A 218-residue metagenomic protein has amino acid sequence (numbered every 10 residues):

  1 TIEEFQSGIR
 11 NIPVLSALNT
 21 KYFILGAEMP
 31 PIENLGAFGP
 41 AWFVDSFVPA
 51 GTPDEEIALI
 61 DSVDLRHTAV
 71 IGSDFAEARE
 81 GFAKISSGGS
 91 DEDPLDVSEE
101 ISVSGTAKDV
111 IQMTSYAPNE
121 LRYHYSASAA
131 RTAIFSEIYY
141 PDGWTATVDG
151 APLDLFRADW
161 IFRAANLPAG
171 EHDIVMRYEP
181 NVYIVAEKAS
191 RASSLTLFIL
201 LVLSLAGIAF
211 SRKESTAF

Functional and structural regions predicted by a protein language model:
T1-A50, E56-D61, L65-T68, G72-S86 (+1 more regions): A cross-kingdom signal targeting lumenal/periplasmic-facing segments of multi-pass membrane and secretory-pathway
I9, L15-K21, F75-F218: Active-site-proximal, structured, solvent-exposed surfaces of multi-pass membrane proteins that position macromolecular
